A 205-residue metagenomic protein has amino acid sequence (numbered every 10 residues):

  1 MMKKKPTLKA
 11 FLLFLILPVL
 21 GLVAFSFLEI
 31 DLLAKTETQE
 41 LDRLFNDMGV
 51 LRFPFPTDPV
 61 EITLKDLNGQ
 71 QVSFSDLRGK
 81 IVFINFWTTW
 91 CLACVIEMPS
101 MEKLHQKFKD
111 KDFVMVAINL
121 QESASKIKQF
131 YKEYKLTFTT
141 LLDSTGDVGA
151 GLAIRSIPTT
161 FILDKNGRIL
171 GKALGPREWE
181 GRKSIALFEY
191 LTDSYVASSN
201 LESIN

Functional and structural regions predicted by a protein language model:
M1-P59, S203-N205: N-terminal targeting signals for export/organelle localization
P56, E61-V82, F108: A short beta-strand-turn-helix
I62, L77, F86-W87, F130 (+2 more regions): Conserved hydrophobic/aromatic "anchor" residues that stabilize well-ordered secondary structure elements
L77-K80, D110, L136-T137, I154-R155: Active-site acidic short loop of glycosyltransferases
R78, F86-K103: Conserved redox-active cysteine motifs that mediate thiol-disulfide chemistry, especially di-cysteine Cys-X(1-2)-Cys
F83-N85, A117, I162: Hydrophobic beta-strand core positions in alpha/beta domains
V95-Y134, S144-G151, N205: Structural microenvironment flanking redox-active thiols in thiol-disulfide oxidoreductases
Q129-T137, D143-D193: Thiol/disulfide oxidoreductase modules built on the thioredoxin-like
